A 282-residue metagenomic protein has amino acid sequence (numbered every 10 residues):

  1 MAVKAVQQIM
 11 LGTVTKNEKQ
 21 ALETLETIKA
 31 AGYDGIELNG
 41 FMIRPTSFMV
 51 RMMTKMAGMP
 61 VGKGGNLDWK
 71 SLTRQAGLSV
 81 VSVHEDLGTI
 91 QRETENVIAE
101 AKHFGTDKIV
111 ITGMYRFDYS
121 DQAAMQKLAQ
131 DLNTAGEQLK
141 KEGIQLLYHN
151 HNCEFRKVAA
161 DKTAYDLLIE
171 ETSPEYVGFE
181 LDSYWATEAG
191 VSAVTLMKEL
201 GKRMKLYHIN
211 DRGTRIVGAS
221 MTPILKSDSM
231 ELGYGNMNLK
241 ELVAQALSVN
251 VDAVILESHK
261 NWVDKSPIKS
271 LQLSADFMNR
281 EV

Functional and structural regions predicted by a protein language model:
M1-K108, K202, N279-V282: N-terminal pre-domain/capping segments
K4-Q8, I36-L38, V80-E85, I109-I111 (+4 more regions): Hydrophobic faces of well-ordered beta-strands that scaffold small-molecule active sites in alpha/beta enzyme cores
Q8-G12, N39-F41, E85-G88, M114-R116 (+4 more regions): Active-site beta-loop-alpha junctions enriched in small/polar residues
I28, I36, T73, A101 (+6 more regions): Conserved, mostly hydrophobic/aromatic
I36, L139-N236: Acidic/histidine-rich catalytic cores of soluble enzymes
S79-G178, I268: Active-site acidic/histidine proton-transfer and metal-coordination neighborhood in alpha/beta enzyme cores
I255-P267: A short, acidic, flexible beta-alpha connecting loop/helix-capping segment that sits on the rim of active
K265-V282: C-terminal helical cap(s) of enzyme catalytic domains, especially alpha/beta-barrels
